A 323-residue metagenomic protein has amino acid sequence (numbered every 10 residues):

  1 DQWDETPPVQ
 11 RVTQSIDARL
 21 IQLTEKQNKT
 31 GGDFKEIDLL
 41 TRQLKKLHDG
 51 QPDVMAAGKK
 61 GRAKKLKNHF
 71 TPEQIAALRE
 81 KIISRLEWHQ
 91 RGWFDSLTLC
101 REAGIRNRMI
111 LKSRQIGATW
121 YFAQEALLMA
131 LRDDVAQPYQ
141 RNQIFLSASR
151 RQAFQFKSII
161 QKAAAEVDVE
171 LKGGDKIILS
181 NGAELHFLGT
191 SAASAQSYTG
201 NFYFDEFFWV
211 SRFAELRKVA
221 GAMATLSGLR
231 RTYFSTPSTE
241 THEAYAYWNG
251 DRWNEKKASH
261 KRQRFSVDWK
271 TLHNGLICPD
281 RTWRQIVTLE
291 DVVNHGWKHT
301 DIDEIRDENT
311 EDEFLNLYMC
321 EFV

Functional and structural regions predicted by a protein language model:
W3-V323: Phosphate/NTP-binding elements of NTP-utilizing enzymes
